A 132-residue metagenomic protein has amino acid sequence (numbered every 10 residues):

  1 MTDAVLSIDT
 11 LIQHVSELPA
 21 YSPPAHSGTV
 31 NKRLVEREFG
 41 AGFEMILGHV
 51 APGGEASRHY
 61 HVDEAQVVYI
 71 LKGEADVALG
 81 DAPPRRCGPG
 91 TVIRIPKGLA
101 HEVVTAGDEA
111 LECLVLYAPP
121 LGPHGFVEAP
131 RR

Functional and structural regions predicted by a protein language model:
M1-F43, F126-R132: A short, N-terminal "cap"/entry segment at the start of jelly-roll beta-barrel domains of the cupin/DSBH fold
G28-R33, I46-H61: Conserved short histidine dyad/triad with adjacent acidic residue
L47, V67, R94, E109-H124: A short hydrophobic beta-strand segment most commonly corresponding to one strand of the jelly-roll/cupin
G48-A51, Y60-V77, L116-A118: Short, conserved beta-strand element in jelly-roll/cupin
E74-D76, A100, A110: Structural motif
D81-K97: Short acidic-glycine-tyrosine-enriched beta hairpin
V103-A106: Asparagine-centered strand-capping/turn motif at beta-strand->loop junctions
